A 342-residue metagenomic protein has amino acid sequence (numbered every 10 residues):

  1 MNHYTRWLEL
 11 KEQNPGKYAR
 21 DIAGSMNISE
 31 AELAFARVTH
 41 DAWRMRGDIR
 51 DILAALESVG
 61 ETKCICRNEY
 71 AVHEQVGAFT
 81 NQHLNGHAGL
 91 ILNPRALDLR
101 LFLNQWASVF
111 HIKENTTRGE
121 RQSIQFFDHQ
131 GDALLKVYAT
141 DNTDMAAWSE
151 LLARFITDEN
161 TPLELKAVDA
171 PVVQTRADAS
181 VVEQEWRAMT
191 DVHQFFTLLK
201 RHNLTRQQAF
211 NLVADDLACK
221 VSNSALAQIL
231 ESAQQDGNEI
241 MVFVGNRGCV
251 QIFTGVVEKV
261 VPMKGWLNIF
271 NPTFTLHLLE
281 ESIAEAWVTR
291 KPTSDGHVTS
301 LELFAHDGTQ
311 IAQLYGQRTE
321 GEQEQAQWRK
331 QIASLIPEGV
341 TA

Functional and structural regions predicted by a protein language model:
M1, L8-Q13, I91, D98-F196 (+1 more regions): Hydrophobic, ordered structural segments
M1-A31, I240-V250, G255-V257, V261-A342: C-terminal functional regions that serve as terminal interaction/effector modules
M1-N115, G119, V340-A342: An N-terminus-focused feature that recognizes amino-terminal "leader" regions
P15-I22, L33, M45-G47, T62-C64 (+3 more regions): Surface-exposed interaction/gating patches
I52, Q228-E231, T289: Generic recognition of flexible, low-complexity loop/linker segments
A55-E57, L97-F102, E114-Q122, Q234 (+2 more regions): Short, low-complexity cationic-aromatic patches
V72-H73, G131-K136, V250, G308-A312: Short loop/beta submotifs within extracellular cysteine-rich repeat domains
A96-A107, N223-L226, P272-V288: DNA replication sliding-clamp ring fold and its partner-interaction surfaces
